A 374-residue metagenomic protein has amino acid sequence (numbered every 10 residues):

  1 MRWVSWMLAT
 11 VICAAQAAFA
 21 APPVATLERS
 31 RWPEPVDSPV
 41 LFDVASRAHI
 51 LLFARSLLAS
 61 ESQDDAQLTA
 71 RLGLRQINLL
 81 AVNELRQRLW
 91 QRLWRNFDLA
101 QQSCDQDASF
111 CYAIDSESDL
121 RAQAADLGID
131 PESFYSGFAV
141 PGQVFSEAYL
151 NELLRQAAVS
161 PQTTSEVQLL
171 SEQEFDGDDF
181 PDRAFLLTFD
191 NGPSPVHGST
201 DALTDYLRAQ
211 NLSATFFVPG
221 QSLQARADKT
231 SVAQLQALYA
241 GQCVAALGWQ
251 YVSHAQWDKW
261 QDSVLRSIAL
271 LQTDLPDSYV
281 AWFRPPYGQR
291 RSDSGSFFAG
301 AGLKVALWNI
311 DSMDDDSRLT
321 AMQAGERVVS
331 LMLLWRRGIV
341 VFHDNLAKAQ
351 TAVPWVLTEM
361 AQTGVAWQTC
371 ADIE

Functional and structural regions predicted by a protein language model:
R2-I12, A17-L186, G198, D205-A214 (+1 more regions): Terminal accessory/targeting
W3, A148-Y149, A233-Q234, Q323 (+1 more regions): Exposed alpha-helical structural elements
P22-A48, S292, F297-W335: Active-site-adjacent pocket scaffolds in enzyme catalytic domains
L52, A70, R88, R92-R95 (+7 more regions): Charged/polar, solvent-exposed surface patches and flexible loops
E117-A122, I129-G137, P141, R183-F185 (+4 more regions): Metal-dependent polysaccharide deacetylase catalytic core of the NodB/CE4 family, i.e., the active-site-bearing domain
P161-D178, G198, H254-Q272, G325-V328: Short, composition-biased local secondary-structure segments
D190-N191: Alpha-helical, coiled-coil/dimerization segments enriched in small aliphatic residues
A269-L270, S330-L331, V365, I373-E374: Short, intrinsically disordered/low-complexity patches at protein termini and at juxtamembrane boundaries
